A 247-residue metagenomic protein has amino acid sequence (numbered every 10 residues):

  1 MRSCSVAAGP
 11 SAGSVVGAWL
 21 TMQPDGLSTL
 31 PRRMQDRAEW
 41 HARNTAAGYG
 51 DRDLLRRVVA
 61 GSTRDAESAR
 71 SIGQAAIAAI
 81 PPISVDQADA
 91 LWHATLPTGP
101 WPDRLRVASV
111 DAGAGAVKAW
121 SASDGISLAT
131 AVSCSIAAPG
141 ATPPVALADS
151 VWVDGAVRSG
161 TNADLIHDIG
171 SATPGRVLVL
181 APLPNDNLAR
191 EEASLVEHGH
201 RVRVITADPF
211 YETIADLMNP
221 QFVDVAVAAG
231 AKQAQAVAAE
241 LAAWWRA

Functional and structural regions predicted by a protein language model:
M1-A8, A18-A247: Patatin-like phospholipase
S11: Catalytic nucleophile serine of serine hydrolases, specifically the conserved "nucleophile elbow" pentapeptide
